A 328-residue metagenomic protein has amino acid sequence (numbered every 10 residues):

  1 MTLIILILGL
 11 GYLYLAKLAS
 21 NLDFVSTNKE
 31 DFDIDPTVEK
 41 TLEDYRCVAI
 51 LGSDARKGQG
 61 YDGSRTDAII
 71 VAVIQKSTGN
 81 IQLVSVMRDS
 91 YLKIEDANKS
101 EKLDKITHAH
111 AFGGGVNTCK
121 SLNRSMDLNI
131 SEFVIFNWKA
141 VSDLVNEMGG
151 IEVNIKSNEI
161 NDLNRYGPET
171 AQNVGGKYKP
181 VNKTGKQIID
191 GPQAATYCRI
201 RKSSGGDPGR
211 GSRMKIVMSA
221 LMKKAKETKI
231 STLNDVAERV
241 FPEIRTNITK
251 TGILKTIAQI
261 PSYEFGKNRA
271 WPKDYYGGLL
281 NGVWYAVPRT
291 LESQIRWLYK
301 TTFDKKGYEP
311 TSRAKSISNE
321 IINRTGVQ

Functional and structural regions predicted by a protein language model:
M1-T2, G9-Q328: Non-catalytic, solvent-exposed segments at the cell envelope interface
